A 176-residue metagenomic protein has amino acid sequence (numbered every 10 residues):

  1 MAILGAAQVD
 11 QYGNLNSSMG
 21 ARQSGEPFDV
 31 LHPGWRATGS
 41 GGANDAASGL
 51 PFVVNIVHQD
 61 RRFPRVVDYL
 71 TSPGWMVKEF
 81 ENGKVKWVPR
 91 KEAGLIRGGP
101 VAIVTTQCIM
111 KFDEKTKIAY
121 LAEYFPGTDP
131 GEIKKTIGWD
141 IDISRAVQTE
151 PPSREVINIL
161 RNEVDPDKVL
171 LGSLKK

Functional and structural regions predicted by a protein language model:
M1-I137, I141-S144, E150-E155: Conserved phosphate- and dinucleotide-binding cores of soluble alpha/beta proteins, encompassing both enzyme active
A146-K176: Acidic/aromatic/glycine-rich contiguous surface patches that form carbohydrate-binding/processing clefts and analogous
